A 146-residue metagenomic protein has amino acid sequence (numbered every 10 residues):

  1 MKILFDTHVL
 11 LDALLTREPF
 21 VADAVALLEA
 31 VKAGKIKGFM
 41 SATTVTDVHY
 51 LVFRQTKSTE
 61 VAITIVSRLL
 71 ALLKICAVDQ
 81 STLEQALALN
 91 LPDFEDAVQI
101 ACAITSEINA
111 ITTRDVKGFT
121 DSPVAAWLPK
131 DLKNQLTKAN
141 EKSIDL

Functional and structural regions predicted by a protein language model:
M1-M40, R54-V61, D121, K133-L146: Short, well-structured N-terminal submotif of metal-dependent ribonuclease cores
K2, L72, A101-L146: Acidic, PIN/NYN-like endoribonuclease modules and their adjacent C-terminal/linker elements
V9, T44, T82, Q99 (+1 more regions): Alpha-helix capping/helix-boundary segments
L14, V52, N90, D115 (+1 more regions): Short, flexible helix/strand-to-coil boundary loops that buttress conserved ligand/catalytic motifs in alpha/beta
T16, A42-T44, I65-N90: Acidic catalytic patch
